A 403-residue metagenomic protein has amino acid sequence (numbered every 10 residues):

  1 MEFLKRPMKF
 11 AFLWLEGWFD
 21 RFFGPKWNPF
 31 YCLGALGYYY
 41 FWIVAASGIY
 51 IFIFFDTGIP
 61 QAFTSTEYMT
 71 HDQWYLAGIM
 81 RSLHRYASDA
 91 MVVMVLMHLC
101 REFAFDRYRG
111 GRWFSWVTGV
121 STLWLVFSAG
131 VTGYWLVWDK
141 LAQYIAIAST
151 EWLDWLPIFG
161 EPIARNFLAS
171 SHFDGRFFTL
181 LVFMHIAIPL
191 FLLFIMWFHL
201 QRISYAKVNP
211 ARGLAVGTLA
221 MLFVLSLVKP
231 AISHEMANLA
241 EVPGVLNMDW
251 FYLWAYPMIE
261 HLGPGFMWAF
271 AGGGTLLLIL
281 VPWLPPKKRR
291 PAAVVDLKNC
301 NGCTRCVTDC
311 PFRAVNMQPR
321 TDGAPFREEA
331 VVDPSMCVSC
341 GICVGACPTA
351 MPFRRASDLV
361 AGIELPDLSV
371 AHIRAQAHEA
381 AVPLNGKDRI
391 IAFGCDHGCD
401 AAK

Functional and structural regions predicted by a protein language model:
M1-E16: Short, charged cytosolic
F12, W18, F22-I53, S65-H84 (+4 more regions): Membrane-embedded alpha-helical bundles of multi-pass integral membrane proteins
D56-I59: Juxtamembrane interfacial secondary-structure elements that flank transmembrane helices in multi-pass membrane proteins
Y134, I145-A148, M221, E364-K403: Iron-sulfur-associated redox domains of electron-transfer enzymes in respiratory and anaerobic energy metabolism
A211-R212, N299, D333, S369: Membrane-interface segments at loop-to-transmembrane junctions
K298-N301, C337: Short Cys/His-rich zinc-binding micro-motifs
R305-V332, M336-V338, I342-Q376: Iron-sulfur cluster-binding cysteine motifs and their immediate structural context in ferredoxin-like electron-transfer
